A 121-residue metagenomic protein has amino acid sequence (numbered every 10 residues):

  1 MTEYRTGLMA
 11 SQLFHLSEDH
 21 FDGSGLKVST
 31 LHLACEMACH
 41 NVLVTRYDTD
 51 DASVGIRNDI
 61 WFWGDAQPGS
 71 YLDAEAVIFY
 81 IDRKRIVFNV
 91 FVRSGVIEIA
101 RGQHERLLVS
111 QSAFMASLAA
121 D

Functional and structural regions predicted by a protein language model:
M1-K27: Catalytic strand-loop segment that frames the active site of acyl-thioester-processing enzymes
E3, V77-D121: HotDog/MaoC-like acyl-thioester-processing domains
A10-F14, N58-F62, A76, V90 (+1 more regions): A structural signal for short, well-ordered beta-strand segments
S24, C35-E36: Conserved mixed alpha/beta catalytic, RNA-binding, or beta-rich assembly cores of soluble enzyme, regulatory
V28-H32: Short, charged, low-complexity patches
H40-D73: Hydrophobic beta-strand-centered segment that forms part of the acyl-chain substrate-binding groove
